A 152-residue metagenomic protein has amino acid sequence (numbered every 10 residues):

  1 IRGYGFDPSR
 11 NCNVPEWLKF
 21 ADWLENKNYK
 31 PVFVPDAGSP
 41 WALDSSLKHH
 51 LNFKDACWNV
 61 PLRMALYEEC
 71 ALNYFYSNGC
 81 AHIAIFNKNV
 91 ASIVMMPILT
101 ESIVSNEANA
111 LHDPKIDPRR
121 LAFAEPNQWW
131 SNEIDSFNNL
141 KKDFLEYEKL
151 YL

Functional and structural regions predicted by a protein language model:
I1-Y4, V14-V60: Catalytic donor nucleotide-activated moiety binding site of glycosyltransferases and closely related
R2-G5, A37-P40, G79-A81, I98-E101: Short, solvent-exposed loop/turn segments at secondary-structure junctions
P8-C12: Alpha-helix N-cap and loop-to-helix initiation/capping positions
P15-L18, P61-M64, N78, H82 (+1 more regions): A structural signal for well-ordered alpha-helical segments within the folded catalytic domains of diverse enzymes
L18-D22, N26, A65-E68, L145 (+1 more regions): Surface-exposed alpha-helical segments enriched in charged/polar residues
K30-P31, V90-V94, N127-Q128: Hydrophobic beta-strand segments of well-ordered beta-sheets in folded domains
R63-A110: A donor-sugar binding/catalytic signature common to diverse glycosyltransferases and related nucleotide-sugar
N106-L152: Leloir-type glycosyltransferase catalytic cores
